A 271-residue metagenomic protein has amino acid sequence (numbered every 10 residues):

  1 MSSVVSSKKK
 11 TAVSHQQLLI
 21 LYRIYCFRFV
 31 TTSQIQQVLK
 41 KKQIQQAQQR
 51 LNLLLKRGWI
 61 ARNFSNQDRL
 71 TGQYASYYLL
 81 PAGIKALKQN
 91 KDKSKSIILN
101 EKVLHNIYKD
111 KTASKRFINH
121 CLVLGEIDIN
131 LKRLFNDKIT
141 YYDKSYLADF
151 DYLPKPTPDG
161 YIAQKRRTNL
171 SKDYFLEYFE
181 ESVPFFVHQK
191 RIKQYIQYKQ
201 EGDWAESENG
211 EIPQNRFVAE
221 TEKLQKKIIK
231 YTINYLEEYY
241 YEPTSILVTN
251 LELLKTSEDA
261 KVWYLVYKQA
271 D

Functional and structural regions predicted by a protein language model:
M1-K102, K111: Nuclease-adjacent, charged terminal/linker segments that flank catalytic cores
A12, L18-L21, E206-D271: Non-catalytic C-terminal interaction segments of nucleic acid-processing enzymes
R28, L39, Y146, Q164 (+2 more regions): Short, flexible loop/turn elements at secondary-structure junctions
I97-E126: Leucine-rich, amphipathic alpha-helical/linker segments
S114-C121, D128-Y174, S182-K190: Active-site metal-binding core of divalent-cation-utilizing nuclease and nuclease-like domains
V183-Q197, K226-K227: Active-site-adjacent loop/helix micro-motif of nuclease/hydrolase catalytic cores
Q194-S207: A short, acidic, amphipathic alpha-helical segment used as a generic capping/interface helix at domain edges
